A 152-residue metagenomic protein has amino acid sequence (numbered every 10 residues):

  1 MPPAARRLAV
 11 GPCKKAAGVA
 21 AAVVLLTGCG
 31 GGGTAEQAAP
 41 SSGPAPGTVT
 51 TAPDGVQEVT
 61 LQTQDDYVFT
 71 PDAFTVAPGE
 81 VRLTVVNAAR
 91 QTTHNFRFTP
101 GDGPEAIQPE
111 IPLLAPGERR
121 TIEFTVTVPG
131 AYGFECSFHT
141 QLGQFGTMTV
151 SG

Functional and structural regions predicted by a protein language model:
M1-T27: Sec-dependent bacterial lipoprotein signal peptides
T27, G31-G33, P46, P53 (+2 more regions): Extracellular/periplasmic metallocenter environments
A35-E58: Low-complexity, Pro/Thr/Ser/Glu-rich flexible segments characteristic of extracytoplasmic/periplasmic regions
T51-V81: N-terminal edge beta-strand
Q64-D66, A88-R90, G101-D102, T127-P129 (+1 more regions): Solvent-exposed coil/turn segments that connect beta secondary-structure elements in extracytoplasmic/periplasmic
D72-T92, R120-V128, Y132: Beta-strand cores of secreted/periplasmic/IMS beta-sandwich domains, seen most often in copper-related folds
N95-T99: Beta-strand signatures of extracellular beta-sandwich domains
P104-I111: Surface-exposed loop/edge segments in extracytoplasmic proteins
